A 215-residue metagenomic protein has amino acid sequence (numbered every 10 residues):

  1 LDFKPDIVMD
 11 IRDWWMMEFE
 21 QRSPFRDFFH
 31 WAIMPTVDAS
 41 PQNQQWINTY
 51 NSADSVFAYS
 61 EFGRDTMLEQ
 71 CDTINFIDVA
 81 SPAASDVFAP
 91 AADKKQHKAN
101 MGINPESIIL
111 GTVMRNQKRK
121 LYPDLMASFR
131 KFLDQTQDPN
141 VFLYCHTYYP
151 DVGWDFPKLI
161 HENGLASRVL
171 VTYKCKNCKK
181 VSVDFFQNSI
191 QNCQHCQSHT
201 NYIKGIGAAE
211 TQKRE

Functional and structural regions predicted by a protein language model:
L1-S52, E61-F62: Extended catalytic core of nucleotide-activated donor transferases of GT-like folds
F28-A32, S55, N75-F76, I108 (+1 more regions): Proline-centered loop/turn at the N-terminus of a beta-strand
M34, Y59, A80, T112-N116 (+2 more regions): Short hydrophobic "strand-cap" motifs at the C-terminus of beta-strands
S52-D93, L170-K174: Donor nucleotide-sugar binding/catalytic pocket of nucleotide-sugar-dependent glycosyltransferases
A89-I103: A short helix/loop element that forms part of the nucleotide-sugar donor recognition site in Leloir-type
N104-K120, M126, L143-Y144: Conserved donor-binding/catalytic core segment of Leloir-type glycosyltransferases
Q117-Y122, L133, D138: A short, basic/aromatic alpha-helical/loop segment that forms part of the nucleotidyl-sugar donor-binding site
T136, T147, G153-E215: Nucleotide-activated donor-binding/catalytic signature segment of Leloir-type glycosyltransferases, i.e., the conserved
